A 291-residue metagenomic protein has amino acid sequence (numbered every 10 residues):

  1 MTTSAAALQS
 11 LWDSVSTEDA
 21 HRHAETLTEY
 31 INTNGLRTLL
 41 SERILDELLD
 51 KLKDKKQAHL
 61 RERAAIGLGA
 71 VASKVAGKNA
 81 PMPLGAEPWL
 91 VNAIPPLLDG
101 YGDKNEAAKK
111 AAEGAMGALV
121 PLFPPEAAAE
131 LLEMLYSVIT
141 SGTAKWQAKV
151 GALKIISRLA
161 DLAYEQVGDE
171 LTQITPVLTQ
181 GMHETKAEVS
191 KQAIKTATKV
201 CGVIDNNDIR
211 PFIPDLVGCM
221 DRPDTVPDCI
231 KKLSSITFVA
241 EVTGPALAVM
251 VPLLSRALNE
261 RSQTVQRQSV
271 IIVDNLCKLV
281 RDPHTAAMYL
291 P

Functional and structural regions predicted by a protein language model:
T2-Q9, T38-L52, N79-Y101, E126-S141 (+4 more regions): HEAT/HEAT-like alpha-solenoid repeats
A5-L8, D46, A65, I94-P95 (+3 more regions): Generic N-terminal initiation segments characterized by hydrophobic and/or small/turn-forming residues
S10-G85, L119-V120, C201, F238-V242: Alpha-helical solenoid scaffolds in large eukaryotic transport, assembly, and signaling factors
V15-Y30, A58-V71, K78, E106-A115 (+4 more regions): HEAT-repeat alpha-solenoid elements in large eukaryotic scaffold proteins
L27-N32, G67-P81, Y101, A115-F123 (+7 more regions): Hydrophobic residues within the alpha-helices of tandem HEAT/HEAT-like
G35, L60, A76, K109 (+11 more regions): Short linear functional motifs in flexible/disordered or boundary regions
R37-L39, A86-E87, W146, A160-D161 (+5 more regions): Short leucine-rich amphipathic alpha-helices used at interfaces
